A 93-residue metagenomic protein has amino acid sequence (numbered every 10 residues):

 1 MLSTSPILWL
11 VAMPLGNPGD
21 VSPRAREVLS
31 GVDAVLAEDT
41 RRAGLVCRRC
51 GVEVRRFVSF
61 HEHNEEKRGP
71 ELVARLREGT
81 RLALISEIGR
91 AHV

Functional and structural regions predicted by a protein language model:
M1-K67: Glycine-rich, flexible N-terminal cofactor/catalytic loop recognition
K67-V73: Conserved helicase ATPase core of P-loop NTP-dependent helicases/translocases
L82-I88: Acidic beta-strand-to-loop metal/phosphate-binding motif
A91-V93: Conserved small/polar residues in nucleotide/adenosyl-binding loops
